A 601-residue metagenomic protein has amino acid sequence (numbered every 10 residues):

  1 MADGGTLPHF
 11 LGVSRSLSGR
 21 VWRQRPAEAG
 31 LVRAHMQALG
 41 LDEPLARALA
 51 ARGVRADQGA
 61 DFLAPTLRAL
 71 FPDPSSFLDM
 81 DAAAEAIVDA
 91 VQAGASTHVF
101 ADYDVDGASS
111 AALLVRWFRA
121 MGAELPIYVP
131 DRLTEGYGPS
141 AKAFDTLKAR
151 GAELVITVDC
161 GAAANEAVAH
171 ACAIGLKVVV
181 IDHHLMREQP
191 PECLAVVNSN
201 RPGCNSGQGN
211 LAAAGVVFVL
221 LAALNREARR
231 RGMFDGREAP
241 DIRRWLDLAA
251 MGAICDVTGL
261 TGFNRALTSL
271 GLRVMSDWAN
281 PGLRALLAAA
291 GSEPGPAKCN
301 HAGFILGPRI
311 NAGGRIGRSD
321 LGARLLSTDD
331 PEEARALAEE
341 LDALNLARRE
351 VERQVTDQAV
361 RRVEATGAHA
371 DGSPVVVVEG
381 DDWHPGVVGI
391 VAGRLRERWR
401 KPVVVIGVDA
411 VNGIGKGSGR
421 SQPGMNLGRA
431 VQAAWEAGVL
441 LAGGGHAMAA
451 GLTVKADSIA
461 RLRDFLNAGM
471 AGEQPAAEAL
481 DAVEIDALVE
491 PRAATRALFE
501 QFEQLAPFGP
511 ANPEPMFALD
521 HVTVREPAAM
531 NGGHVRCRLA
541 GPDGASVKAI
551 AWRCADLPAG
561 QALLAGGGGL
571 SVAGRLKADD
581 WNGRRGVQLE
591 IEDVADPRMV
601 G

Functional and structural regions predicted by a protein language model:
A2-E28: N-terminal amphipathic/basic leader segments beginning at the initiator methionine
R15, D89-A93, E333-V378, V411-N412 (+2 more regions): Mid-to-C-terminal polyanion-binding domains and interfaces
L17, R25-L31, H35-L154, I174-G175 (+2 more regions): Hydrophobic helix-and-loop "lid/oligomerization" segment in the mid-to-C-terminal part of catalytic domains
D131, N198-N200, G407, A595: Residues at the C-termini of beta-strands that transition into short coil/loop
S140-A143, A164-V168, I181-H183, G389-A392 (+2 more regions): Short beta-alpha junctions and helix-cap segments that line functional grooves
D145-A214, F218-D235: Active-site cavity-forming subdomains of large catalytic enzyme subunits
V168-A169, N205-Q208, E293-G295, G393-R394 (+2 more regions): A generic local secondary-structure boundary/capping motif
